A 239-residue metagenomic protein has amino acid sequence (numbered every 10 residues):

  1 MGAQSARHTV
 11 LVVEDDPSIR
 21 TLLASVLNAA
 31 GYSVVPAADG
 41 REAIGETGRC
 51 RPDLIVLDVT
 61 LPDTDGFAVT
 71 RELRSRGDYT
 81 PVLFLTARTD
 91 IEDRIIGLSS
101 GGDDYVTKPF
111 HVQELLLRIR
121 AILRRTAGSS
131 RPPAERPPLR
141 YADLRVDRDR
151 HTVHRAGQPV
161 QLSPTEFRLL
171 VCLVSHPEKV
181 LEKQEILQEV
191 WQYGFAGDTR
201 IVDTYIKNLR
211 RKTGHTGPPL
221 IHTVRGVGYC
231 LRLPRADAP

Functional and structural regions predicted by a protein language model:
M1-S130, P239: N-terminal/domain-start alpha-helical segments
A6-T9, A121-V180, Q184, L233 (+1 more regions): Short, Lys/Arg-enriched segments at the junction into DNA-binding effector domains of transcriptional regulators
R71, T89, D103, P137 (+3 more regions): Pre-signature/interface helix of ABC/ABC-like ATPase nucleotide-binding domains
T80, S129-P133, T216, L220: Short, polar/charged, Gly/Pro-enriched helix-capping and turn/loop motifs at alpha-helix termini and inter-helix linkers
T107, T152-V227: Positively charged, aromatic-enriched patches within helix-turn-helix-type DNA-binding elements, predominantly
G228-R232: Short C-terminal beta-strand
